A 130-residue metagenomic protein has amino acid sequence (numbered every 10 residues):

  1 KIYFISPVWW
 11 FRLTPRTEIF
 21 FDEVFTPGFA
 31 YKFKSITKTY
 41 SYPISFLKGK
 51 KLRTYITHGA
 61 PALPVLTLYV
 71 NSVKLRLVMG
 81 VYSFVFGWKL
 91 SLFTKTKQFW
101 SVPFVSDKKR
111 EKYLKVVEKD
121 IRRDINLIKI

Functional and structural regions predicted by a protein language model:
K1-L75: Helix-loop-strand module that forms the ligand-binding subsite of alpha/beta enzymes
P64-I130: Glycine-rich phosphate/pyrophosphate-binding loop and the adjoining helix
